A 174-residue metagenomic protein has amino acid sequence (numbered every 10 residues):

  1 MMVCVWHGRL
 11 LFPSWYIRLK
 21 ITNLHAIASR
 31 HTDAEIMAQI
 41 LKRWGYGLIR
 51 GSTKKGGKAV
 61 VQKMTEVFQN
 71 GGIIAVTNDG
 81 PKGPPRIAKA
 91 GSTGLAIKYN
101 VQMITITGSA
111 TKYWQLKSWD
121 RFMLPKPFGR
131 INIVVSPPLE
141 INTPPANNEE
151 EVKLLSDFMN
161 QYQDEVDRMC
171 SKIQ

Functional and structural regions predicted by a protein language model:
M2-K55, Q115: Catalytic core of membrane glycerolipid acyltransferases/transacylases, capturing the structured, soluble-facing
I21-T22, Q39, R43, K58-Q174: Non-catalytic C-terminal accessory region of glycerolipid acyltransferases and related lyso-lipid remodeling enzymes
